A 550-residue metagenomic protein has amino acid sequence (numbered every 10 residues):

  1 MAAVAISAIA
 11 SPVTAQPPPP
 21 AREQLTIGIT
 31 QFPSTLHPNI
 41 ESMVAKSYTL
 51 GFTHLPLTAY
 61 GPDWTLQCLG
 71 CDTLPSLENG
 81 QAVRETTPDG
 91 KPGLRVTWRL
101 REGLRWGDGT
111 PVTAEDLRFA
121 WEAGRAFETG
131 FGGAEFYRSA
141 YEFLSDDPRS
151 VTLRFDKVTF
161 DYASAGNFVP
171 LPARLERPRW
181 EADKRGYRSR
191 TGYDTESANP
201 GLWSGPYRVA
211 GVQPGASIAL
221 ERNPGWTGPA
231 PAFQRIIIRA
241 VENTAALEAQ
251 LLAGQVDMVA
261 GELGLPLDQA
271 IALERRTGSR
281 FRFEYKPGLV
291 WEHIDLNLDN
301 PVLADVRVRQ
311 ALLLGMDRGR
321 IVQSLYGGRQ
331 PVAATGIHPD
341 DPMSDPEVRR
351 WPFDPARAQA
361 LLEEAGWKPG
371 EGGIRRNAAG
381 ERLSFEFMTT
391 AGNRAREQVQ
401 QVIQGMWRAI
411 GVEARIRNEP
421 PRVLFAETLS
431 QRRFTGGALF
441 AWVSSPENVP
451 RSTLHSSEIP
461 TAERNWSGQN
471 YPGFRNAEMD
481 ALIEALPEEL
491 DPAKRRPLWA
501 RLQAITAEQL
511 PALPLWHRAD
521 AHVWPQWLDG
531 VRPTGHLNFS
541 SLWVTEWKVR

Functional and structural regions predicted by a protein language model:
P17, I29, Q213-S217, R222-P224 (+5 more regions): Detector for C-terminal structural segments
T26-I29, T113-A120, S150-R154, G205-P206 (+7 more regions): Alpha-helical secondary-structure segments
G28-P88, P200-S204: N-terminal lobe/hinge region of extracytoplasmic solute-binding protein
A59-T65, V169-P231, R235, A245 (+2 more regions): Gly/Pro-rich hinge or "lid" segments in bacterial periplasmic/extracellular proteins
L74-G130, T152, L247-Q250, V302-A304: Aromatic- and charge-enriched surface segment that lines or borders ligand/interaction sites
G109-P111, D116, A245-V256, A272 (+3 more regions): Short helices/loops that flank or line small-molecule/ion binding pockets
G124, E142-L144, A210-P224, I237-N300 (+5 more regions): Extracellular/periplasmic solute-recognition and catalytic clefts
A134-G186: Surface-exposed binding/hinge segments that line and control ligand-binding clefts or catalytic entry sites
